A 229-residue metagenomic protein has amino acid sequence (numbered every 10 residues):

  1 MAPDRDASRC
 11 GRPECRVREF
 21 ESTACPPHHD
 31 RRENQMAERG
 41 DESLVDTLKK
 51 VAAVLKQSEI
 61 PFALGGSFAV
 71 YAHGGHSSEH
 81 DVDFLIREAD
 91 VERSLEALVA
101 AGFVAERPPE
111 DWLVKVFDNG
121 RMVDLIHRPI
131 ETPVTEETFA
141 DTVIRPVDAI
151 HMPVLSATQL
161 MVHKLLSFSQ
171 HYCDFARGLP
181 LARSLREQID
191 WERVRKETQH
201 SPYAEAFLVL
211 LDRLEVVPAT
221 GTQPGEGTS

Functional and structural regions predicted by a protein language model:
A2-R9: Extreme N-terminal basic, low-complexity initiation segments that serve as generic localization/processing leaders
C15, T23-S229: Compositionally biased terminal segments of proteins
